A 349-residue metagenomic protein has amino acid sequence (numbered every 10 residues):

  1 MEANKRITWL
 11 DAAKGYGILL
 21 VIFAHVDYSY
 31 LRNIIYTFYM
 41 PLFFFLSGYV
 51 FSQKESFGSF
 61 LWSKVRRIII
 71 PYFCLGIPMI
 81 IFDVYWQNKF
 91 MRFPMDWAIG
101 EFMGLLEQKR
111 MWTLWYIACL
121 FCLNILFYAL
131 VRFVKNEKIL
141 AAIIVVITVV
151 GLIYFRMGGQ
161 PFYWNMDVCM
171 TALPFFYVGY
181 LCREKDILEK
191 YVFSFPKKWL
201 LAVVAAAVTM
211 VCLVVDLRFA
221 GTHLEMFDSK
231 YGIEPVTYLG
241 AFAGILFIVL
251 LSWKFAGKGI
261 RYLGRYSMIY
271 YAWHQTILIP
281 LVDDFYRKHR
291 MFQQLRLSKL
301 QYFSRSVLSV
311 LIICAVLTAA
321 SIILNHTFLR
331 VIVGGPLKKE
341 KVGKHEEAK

Functional and structural regions predicted by a protein language model:
M1-K349: Alpha-helical transmembrane segments and their immediate juxtamembrane cytosolic regions
